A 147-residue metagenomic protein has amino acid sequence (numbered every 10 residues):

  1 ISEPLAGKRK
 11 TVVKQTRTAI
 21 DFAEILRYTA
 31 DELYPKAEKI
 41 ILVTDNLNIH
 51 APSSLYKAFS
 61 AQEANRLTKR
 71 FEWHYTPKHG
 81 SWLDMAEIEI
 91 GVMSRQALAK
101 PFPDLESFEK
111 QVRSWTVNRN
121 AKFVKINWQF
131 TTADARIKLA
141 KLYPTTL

Functional and structural regions predicted by a protein language model:
I1-L147: Short functional hotspots at interaction and active-site rims
